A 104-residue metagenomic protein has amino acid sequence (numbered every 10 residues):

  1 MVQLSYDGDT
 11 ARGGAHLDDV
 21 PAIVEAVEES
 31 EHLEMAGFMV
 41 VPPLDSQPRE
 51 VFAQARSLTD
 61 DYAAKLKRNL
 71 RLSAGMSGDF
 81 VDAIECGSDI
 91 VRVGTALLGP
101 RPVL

Functional and structural regions predicted by a protein language model:
M1-G78, I84-C86, L98-P100: Conserved alpha/beta-domain cores
G87-S88, G94: Active-site-proximal glycine-rich helix-loop-beta segment
R92-V93, G99: Hydrophobic residues in well-ordered beta-strands that form the structural core
V103-L104: Active-site loop ensemble at the mouth of alpha/beta enzyme cores that anchors a bound cofactor
